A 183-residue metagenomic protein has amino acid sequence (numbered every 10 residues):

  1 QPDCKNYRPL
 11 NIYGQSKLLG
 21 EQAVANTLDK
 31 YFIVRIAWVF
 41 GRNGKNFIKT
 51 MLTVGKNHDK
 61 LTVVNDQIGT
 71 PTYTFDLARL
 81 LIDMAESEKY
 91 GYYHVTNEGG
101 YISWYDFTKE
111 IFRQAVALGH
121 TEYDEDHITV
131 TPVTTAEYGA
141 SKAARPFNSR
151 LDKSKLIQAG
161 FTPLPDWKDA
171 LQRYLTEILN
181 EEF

Functional and structural regions predicted by a protein language model:
Q1-L10: Active-site "gating" loop of Rossmann-like NAD(P)-dependent oxidoreductase/epimerase domains
L10-Y13, F40, D66, Y93: Catalytic tyrosine of NAD(P)H-dependent dehydrogenase/reductases that use a Tyr as the general acid/base
S16: Active-site helix of classical SDR
Q22-D76, D83: NAD(P)-dependent short-chain dehydrogenase/reductase
R42-N43, Q67-D76, T96-Q114, R173: Substrate-binding strand-loop-helix patch in Rossmann-like NAD(P)-dependent oxidoreductase/epimerase domains
L77, L81, V95, F107 (+2 more regions): Non-catalytic, hydrophobic alpha-helical segments
S87-S141, F183: Mid/C-terminal beta-alpha module of Rossmann-like enzyme folds, strongest in SDR-family dehydrogenases/epimerases
I157, D166-F183: Amphipathic terminal alpha-helices
